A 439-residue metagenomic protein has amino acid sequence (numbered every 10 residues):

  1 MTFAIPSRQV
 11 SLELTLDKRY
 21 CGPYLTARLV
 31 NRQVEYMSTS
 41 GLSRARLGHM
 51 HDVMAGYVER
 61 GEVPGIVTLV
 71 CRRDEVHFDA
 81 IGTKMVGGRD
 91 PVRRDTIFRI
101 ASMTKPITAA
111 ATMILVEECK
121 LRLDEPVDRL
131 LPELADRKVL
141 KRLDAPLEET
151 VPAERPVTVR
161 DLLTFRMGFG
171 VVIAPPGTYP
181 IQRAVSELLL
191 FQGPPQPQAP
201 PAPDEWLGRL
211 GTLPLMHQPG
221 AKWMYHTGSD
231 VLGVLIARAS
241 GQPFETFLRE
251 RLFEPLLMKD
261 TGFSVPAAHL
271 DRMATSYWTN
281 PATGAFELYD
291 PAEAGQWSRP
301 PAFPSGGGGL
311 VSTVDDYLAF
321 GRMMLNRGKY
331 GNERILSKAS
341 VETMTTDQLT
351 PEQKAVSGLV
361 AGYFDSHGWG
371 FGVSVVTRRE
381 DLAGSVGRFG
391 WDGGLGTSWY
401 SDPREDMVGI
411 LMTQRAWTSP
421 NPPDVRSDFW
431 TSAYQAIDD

Functional and structural regions predicted by a protein language model:
T2-A4, T15, T26-A27: Ala/Thr-enriched low-complexity intrinsically disordered regions
R8-Q9: Compositionally biased, intrinsically disordered low-complexity segments enriched in Pro/Arg/Gln/His
T39-I100, K120-R122, R137-E148, P420 (+2 more regions): Short, conserved catalytic-motif segment at the N-terminal edge
G48, M54, D74-V76, R99-V127 (+3 more regions): Active-site SXXK
F78, K138-V386: Short, surface-exposed loop or secondary-structure junction motifs that flank catalytic or metal-binding residues
D128-D136: Acidic helix-start/capping segments at beta-turn-to-alpha-helix junctions
G396-R404: Short, surface-exposed beta-strand/loop micro-motifs that present aromatic residues
